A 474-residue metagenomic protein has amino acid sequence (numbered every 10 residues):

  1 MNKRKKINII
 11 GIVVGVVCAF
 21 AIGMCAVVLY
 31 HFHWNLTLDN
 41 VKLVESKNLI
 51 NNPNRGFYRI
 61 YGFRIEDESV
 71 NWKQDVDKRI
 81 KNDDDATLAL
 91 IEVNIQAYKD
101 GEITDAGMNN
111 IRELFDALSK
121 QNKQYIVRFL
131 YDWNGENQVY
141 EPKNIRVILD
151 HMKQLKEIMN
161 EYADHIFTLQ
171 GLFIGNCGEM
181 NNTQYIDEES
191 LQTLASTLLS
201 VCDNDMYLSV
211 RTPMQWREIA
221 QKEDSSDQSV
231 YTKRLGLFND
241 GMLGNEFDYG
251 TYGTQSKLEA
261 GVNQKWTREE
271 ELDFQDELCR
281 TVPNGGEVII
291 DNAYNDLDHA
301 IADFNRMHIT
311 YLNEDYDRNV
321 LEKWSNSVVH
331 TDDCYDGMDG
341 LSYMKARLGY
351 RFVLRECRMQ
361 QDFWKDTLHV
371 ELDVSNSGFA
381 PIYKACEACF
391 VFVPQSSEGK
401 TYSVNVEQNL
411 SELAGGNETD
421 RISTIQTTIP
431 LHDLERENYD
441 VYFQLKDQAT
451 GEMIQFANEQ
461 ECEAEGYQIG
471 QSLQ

Functional and structural regions predicted by a protein language model:
N2-F20: N-terminal Sec-pathway targeting helices
H31-T87, E92: Boundary/entry segment of secreted carbohydrate-active catalytic domains
Q74-D132, I145-V147, M206: Aromatic-lined substrate-binding rim segments of carbohydrate-active enzymes
A106-Q124, E141-T168, E189-V201: An active-site-proximal structural segment forming one wall of the substrate-binding cleft that immediately precedes
I126-E136, L155-E188: Active-site groove signature of glycoside hydrolases
T168-L321: Catalytic-core regions of glycoside hydrolase
L297-C357: Catalytic cores of secreted or luminal carbohydrate-active enzymes
K345-Q474: Extracellular/luminal regions of secreted and cell-surface proteins that mediate adhesion/ECM remodeling
